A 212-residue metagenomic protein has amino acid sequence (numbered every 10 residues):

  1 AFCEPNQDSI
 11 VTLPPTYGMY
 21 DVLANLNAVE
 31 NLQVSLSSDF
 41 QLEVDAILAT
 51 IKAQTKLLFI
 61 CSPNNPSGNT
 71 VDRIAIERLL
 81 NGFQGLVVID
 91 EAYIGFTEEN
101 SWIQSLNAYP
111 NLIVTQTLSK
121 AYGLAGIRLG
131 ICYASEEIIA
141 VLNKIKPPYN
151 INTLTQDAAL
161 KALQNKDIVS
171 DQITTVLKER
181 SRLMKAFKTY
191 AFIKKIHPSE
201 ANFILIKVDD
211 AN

Functional and structural regions predicted by a protein language model:
A1-S9, N27: Phosphate-binding glycine-rich loop
P14, Q33-S38: Short beta->alpha connector loops at strand-helix junctions that form conserved, small/polar/Pro-enriched
T16-M19: Conserved coil-to-alpha-helix start sites within the AMP-binding
D21, N111-T189, K194-I196: PLP-dependent aminotransferase class I/II
N31-S35, L57-P63, V87-D90, H197-S199: Short beta-strands and strand-loop turn motifs
L42-A53, P66-L86, E91-A121: Active-site pre-lysine segment of PLP-dependent enzymes
A191-K195, F203-N212: Conserved C-terminal alpha-helix-loop-beta "cap" of PLP-dependent enzymes that closes/shapes the active-site mouth
